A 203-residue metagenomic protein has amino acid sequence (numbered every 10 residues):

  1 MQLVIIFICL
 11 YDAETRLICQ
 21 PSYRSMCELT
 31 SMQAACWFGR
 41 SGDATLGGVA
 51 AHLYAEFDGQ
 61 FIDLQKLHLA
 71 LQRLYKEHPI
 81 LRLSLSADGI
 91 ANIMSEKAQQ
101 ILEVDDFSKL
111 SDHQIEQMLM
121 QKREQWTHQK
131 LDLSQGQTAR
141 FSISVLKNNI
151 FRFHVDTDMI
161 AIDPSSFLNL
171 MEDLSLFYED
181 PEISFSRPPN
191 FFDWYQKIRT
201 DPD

Functional and structural regions predicted by a protein language model:
R16-E96, L110-D201: Acyl-group handoff/entry surfaces in thioester-processing enzymes
L102: Conserved beta/loop motifs at nucleotide-recognition and modification sites
